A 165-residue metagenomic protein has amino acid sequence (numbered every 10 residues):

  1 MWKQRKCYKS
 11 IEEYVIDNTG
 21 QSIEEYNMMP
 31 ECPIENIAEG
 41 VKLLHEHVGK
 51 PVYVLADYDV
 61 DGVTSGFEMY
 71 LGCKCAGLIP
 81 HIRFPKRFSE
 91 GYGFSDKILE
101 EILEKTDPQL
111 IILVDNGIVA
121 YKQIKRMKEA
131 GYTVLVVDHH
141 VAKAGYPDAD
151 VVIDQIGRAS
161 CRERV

Functional and structural regions predicted by a protein language model:
M1-R164: Replace "Mg2+/Mn2+-dependent" with "divalent metal-dependent
